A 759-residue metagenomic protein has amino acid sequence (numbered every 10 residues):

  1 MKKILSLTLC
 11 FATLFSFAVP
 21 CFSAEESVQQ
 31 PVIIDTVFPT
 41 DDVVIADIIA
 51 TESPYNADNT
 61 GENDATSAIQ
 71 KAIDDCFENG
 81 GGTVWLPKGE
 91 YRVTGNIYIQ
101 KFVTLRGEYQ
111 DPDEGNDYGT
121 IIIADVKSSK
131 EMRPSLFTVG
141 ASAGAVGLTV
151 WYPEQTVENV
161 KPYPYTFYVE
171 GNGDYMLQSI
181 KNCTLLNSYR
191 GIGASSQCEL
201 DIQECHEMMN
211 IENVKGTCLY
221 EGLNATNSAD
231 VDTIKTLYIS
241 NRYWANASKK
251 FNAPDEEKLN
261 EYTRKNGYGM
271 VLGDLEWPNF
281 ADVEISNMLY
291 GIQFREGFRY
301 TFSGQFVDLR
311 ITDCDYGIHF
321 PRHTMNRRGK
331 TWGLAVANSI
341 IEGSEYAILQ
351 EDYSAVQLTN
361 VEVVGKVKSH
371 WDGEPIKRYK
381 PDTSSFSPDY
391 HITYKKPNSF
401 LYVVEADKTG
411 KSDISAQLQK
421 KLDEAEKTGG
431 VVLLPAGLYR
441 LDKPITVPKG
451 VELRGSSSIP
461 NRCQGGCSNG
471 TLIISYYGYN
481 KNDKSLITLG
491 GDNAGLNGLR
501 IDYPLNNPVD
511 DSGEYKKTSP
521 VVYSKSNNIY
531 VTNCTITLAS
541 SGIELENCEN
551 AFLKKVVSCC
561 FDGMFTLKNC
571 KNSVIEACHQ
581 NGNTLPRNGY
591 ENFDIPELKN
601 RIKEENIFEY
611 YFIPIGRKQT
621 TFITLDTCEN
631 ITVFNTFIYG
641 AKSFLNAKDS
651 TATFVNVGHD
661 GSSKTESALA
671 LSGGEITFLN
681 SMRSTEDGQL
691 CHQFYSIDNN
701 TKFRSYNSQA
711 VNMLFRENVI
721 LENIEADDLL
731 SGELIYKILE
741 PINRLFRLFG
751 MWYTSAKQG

Functional and structural regions predicted by a protein language model:
K2-C10: Sec-dependent signal peptide recognition, specifically the positively charged N-region followed immediately by
L5-S6, C21-P87, R92-Y163, S179-K181 (+13 more regions): Extracellular "leader-to-stem" segments immediately downstream of a signal peptide or signal-anchor in secreted/lumenal
S67, C198-L200, H206-M209, C218 (+12 more regions): Extended beta-solenoid/beta-helix repeat architectures
P87, T94, Q100, R106-E108 (+56 more regions): Feature marks extracellular polysaccharide-active and adherence modules
T94, Y118-F137, V146-G147, V157-N172 (+19 more regions): Extracellular beta-strand/beta-solenoid scaffold signature
